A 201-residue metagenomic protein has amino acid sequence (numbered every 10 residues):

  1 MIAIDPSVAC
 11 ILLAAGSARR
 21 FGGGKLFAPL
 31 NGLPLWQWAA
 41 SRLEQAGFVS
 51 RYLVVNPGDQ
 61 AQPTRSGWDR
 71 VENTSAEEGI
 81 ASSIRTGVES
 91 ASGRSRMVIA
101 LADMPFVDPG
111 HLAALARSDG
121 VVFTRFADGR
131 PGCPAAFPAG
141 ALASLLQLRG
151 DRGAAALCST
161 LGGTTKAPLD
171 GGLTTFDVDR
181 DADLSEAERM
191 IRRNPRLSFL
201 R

Functional and structural regions predicted by a protein language model:
I2-P131, A139, G162-G171, N194-P195: Nucleotide and nucleotide-moiety/phosphate-recognizing core
I2-P6, R149-R201: Conserved alpha/beta core of the MobA/IspD/sugar-nucleotide pyrophosphorylase nucleotidyltransferase superfamily
R20, L30, S144-L145, E186-A187: Residues that scaffold the ATP/ADP-binding catalytic core of kinase and kinase-like folds
K25, G47, L146-R149, E188: Short, flexible helix/strand-to-coil boundary loops that buttress conserved ligand/catalytic motifs in alpha/beta
S90, S144, M190: Active-site catalytic microenvironments for nucleophilic, acid-base chemistry
F106, A136, D177: Short aromatic/basic micro-patch
L112, A141-L145, D183-L184: A generic structural signal for short hydrophobic patches within well-formed alpha-helices
P131-L161: Short, glycine-/small-residue-rich phosphate/pyrophosphate-handling segment
